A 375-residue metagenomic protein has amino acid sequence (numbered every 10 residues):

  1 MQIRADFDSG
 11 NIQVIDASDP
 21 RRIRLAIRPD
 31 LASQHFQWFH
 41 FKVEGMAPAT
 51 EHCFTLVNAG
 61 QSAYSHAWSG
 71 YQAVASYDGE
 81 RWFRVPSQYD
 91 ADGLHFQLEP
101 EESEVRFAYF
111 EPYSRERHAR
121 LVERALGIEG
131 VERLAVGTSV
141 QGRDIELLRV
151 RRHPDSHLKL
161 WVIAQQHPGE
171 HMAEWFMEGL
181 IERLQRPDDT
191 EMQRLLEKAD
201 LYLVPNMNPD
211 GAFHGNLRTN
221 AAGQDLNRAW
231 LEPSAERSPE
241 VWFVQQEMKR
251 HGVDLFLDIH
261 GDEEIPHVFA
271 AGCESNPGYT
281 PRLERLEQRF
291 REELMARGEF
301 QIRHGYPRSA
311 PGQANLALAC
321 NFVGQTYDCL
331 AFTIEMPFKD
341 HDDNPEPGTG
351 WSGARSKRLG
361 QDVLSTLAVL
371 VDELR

Functional and structural regions predicted by a protein language model:
M1-E101, V105: Extreme N-terminal flexible tails
R28, C320-N321: Short, P/G- and charge-enriched loop/turn segments at secondary-structure junctions
H35, Y64-S65, A108, R115-H118 (+3 more regions): Short helix/loop capping segments that flank catalytic or ligand/cofactor-binding pockets
F39-F41, V122, R291-L294, V363 (+1 more regions): Short, Φ-rich (hydrophobic/aromatic) sequence segments
N58, E111, A164: A short beta-strand motif that forms part of the nucleic acid-binding face of small beta-barrel RNA-binding folds
Q88-S139: Extended acidic/polar, glycine-enriched regions that form or flank non-catalytic beta-rich accessory modules
G130-V150, D155-N315, N321, T326-T349 (+1 more regions): Active-site/substrate-binding loop(s) of hydrolase catalytic cores
H341-R375: His/Asp/Glu-rich mid-to-C-terminal helical/loop segments that flank catalytic regions of hydrolases
